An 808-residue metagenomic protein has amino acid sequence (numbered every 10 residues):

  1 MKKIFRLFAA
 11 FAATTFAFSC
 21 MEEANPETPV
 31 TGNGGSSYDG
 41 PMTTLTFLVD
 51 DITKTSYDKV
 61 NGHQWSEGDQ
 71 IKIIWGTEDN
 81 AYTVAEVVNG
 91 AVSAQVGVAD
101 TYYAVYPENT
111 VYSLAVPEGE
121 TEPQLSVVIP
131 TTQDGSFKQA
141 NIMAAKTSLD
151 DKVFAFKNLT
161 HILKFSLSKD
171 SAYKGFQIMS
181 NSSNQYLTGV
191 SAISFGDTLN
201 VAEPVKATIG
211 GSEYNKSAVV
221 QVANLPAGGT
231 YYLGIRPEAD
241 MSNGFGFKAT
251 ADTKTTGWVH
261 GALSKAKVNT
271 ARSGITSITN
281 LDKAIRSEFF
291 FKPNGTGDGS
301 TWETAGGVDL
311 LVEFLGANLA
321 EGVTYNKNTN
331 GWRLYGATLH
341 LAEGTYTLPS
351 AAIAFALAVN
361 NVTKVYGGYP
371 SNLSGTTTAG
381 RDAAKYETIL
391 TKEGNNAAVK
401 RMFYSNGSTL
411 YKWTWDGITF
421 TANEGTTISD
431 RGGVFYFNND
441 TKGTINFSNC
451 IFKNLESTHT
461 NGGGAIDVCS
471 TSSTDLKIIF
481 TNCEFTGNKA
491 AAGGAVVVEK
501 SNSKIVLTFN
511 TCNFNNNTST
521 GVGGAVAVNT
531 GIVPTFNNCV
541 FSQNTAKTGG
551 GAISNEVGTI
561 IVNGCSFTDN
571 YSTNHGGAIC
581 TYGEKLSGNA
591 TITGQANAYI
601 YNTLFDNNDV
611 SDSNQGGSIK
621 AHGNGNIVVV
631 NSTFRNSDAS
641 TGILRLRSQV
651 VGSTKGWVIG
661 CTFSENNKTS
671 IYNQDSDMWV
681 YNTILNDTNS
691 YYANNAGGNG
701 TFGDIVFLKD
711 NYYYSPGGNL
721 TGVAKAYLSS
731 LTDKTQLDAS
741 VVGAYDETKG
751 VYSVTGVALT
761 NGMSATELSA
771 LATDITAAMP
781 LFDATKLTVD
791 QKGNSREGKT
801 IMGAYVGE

Functional and structural regions predicted by a protein language model:
K2-F11, F18-S287: Sec-type signal peptide cleavage vicinity
I52, K292-D298, S740-Y745: Short, solvent-exposed loop/edge segments of extracellular or virion-exposed proteins
Y103-V105, I162-S166, Y232-G234, T338-A342 (+4 more regions): Residues within well-ordered beta-strands of beta-sheet-rich folds
I285-Y325, T345: Right-handed parallel beta-helix/beta-solenoid
T329-T377: N-terminal extracellular ligand-recognition/capping segment immediately after the signal peptide
P349-N360, S374-R381, T414-G417, T426-I428 (+10 more regions): Predominantly extracellular beta-rich ligand-binding scaffolds that present long acidic/polar faces for carbohydrate
T363-D430, N454-E456: Right-handed parallel beta-helix/beta-spiral solenoid domain characteristic of secreted/periplasmic
T760-E808: Surface beta-loop-beta hairpin patches that serve as ligand-binding interfaces in beta-rich domains
